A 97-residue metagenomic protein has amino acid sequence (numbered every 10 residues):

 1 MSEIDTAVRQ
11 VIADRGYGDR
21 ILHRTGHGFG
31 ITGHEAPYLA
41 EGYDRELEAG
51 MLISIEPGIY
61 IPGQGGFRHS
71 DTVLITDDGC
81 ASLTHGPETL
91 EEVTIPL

Functional and structural regions predicted by a protein language model:
M1-L97: Active-site neighborhoods and metal-handling regions in enzymes and metal-associated proteins
